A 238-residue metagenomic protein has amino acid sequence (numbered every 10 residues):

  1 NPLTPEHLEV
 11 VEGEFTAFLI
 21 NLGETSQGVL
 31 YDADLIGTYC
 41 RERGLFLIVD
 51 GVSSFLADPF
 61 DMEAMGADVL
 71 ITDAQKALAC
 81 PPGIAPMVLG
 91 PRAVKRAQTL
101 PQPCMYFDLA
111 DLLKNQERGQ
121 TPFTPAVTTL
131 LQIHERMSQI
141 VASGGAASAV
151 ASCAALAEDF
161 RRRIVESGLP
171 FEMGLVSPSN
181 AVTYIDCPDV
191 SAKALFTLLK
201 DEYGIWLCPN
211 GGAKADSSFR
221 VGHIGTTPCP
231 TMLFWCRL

Functional and structural regions predicted by a protein language model:
N1-L3, W206-G211: Active-site cofactor/substrate anionic-group-binding motifs, chiefly glycine- and Lys/Arg-rich phosphate-binding loops
L3-L56, V69: Active-site phosphate-binding strand-loop segment of PLP-dependent enzymes
L47-I48, F171, L207: Hydrophobic beta-strand scaffold residues
E63-Q75: Conserved active-site segment immediately N-terminal to the catalytic lysine that forms the internal aldimine
Q75-R161: Active-site C-terminal subdomain of aminotransferase-like
P170-E202: Conserved PLP-binding catalytic core of the aspartate aminotransferase-like
A213, S218-L238: PLP-dependent enzyme catalytic core of the Aspartate aminotransferase-like
